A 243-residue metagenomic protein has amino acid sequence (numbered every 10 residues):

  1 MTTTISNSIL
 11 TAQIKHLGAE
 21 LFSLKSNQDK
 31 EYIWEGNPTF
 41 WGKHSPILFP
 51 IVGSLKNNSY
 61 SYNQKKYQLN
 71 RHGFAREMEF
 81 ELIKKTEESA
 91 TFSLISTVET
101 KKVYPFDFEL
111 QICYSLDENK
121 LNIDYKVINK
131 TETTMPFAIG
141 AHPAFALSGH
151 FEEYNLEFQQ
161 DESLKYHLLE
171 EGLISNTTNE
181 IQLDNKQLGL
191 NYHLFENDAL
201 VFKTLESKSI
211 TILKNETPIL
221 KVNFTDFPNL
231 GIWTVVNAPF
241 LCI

Functional and structural regions predicted by a protein language model:
M1-S59, K66-N70, E206-P228: Beta-strand-rich N-terminal accessory domains
T3, A12, A90-F92, L110-I112 (+3 more regions): Hydrophobic residues positioned within well-ordered beta-strands of beta-sheet architectures
I14, Q64, D124-V127, I243: Buried hydrophobic-core signal for structured, non-transmembrane domains
N70-E118: Extended, loop-rich substrate-binding clefts of extracytoplasmic carbohydrate-active enzymes
I83-A90, S115-K120, L147-H150, N215 (+1 more regions): A short, structured loop/turn motif at beta-sheet edges
V98-F137, A141-S148: Acidic, contiguous internal or C-terminal segments within carbohydrate-active enzymes that form a structured patch used
A144-F224: Active-site/ligand-binding surface loops and adjacent short beta/alpha elements that line catalytic pockets across
V222-L241: A C-terminal functional module that forms or caps the active site or interfaces directly with catalytic machinery
